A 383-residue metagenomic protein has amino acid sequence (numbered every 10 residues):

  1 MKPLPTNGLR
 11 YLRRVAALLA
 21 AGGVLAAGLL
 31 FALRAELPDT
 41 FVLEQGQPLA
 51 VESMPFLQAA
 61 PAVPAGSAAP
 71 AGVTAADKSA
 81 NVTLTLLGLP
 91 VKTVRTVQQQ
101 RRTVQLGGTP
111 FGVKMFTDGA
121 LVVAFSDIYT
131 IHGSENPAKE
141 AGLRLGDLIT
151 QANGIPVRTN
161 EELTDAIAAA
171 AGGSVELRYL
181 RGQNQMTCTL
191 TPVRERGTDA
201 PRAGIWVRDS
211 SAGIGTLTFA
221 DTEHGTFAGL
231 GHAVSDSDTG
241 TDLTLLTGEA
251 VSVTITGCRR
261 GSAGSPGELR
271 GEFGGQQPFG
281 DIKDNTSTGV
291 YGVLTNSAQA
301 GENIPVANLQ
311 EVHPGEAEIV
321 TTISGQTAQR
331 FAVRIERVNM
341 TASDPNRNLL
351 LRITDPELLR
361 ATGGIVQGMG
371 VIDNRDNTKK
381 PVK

Functional and structural regions predicted by a protein language model:
M1-F56, L217, G240: Gram-positive cell-envelope targeting signals
L30-L87, T96: Beta-strand-enriched, solvent-exposed domains that form extended recognition/catalytic surfaces
A80-V82, G108-T109, S134, E161-A166 (+6 more regions): Short beta-alpha junctions and helix-cap segments that line functional grooves
L84-L86, K92-T93, Q98-Q99, F111 (+3 more regions): PDZ-domain C-terminal substructure recognizer with occasional recognition of PDZ-binding tails
G112, F116-E140, R144: PDZ/PDZ-like groove recognition
A138-E161, I372-K383: Conserved PDZ fold ligand-binding element
I155-D165, T187, A328-R330: Short, Lys/Arg- and Gly-enriched loop/turn segments at beta-strand edges
V193-G364, M369, D373-R375, V382: Serine endopeptidase catalytic core focused on the charge-relay Asp
